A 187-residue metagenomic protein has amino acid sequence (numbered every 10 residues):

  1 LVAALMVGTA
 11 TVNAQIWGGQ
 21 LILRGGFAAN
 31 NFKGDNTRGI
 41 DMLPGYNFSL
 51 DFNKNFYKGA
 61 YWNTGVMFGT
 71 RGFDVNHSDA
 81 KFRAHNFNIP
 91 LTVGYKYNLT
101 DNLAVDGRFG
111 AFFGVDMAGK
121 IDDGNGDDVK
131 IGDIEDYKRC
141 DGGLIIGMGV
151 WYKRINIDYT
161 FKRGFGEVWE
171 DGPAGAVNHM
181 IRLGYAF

Functional and structural regions predicted by a protein language model:
L1-R24, L183, F187: Bacterial Sec-dependent N-terminal signal peptides
N13-D51: Short glycine/proline- and aromatic-enriched beta-strand/turn motifs that initiate or cap beta-hairpins
I16, Y57-G59, N98-N102, Y152-I155: Outer-membrane beta-barrel channels and translocator barrels
L23-F27, Y46-K54, V66-F68, I89-Y95 (+3 more regions): Residues on the lipid-exposed face of transmembrane beta-strands in outer-membrane beta-barrel proteins
A28-F32, G69-F73, F112-A118, K162-G166: Structural signature of outer-membrane beta-barrel domains
K33-G39, D74-A80, G119-D128, V168-G175: Outer-membrane beta-barrel translocator domains and adjoining extracellular loop/strand segments of Gram-negative
N63-N76, A84, G132-F187: Predominantly the C-terminal beta-signal and adjacent terminal strand-loop region of outer-membrane beta-barrel
V75, D79-F109: Helix-adjacent hinge/juxtasegments
